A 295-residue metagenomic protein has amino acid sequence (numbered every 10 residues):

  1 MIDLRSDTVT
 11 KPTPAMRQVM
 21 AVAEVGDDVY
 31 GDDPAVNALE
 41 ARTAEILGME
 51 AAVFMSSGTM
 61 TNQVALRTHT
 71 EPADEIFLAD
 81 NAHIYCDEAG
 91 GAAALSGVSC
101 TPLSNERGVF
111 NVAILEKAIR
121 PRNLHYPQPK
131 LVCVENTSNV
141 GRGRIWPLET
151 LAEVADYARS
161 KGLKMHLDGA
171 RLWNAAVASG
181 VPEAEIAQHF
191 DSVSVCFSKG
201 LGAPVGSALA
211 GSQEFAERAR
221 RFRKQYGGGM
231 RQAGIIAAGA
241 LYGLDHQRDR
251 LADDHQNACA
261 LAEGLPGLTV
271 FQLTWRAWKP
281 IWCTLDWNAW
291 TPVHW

Functional and structural regions predicted by a protein language model:
M1-A23, D27-W295: Conserved PLP-enzyme active-site core in the AAT-like
